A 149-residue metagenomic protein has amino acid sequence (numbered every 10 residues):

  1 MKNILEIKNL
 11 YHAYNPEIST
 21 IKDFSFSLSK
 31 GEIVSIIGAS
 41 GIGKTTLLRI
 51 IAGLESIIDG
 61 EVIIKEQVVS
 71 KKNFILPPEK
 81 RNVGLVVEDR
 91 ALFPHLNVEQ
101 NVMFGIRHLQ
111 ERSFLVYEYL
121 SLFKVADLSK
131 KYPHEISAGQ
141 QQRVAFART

Functional and structural regions predicted by a protein language model:
M1-I7, Y11-D23, K30, K72-L76: A short, flexible loop at the N-terminus of ABC-type nucleotide-binding domains that lies
I37-A39: The feature captures the beta-strand-to-loop junction immediately N-terminal to the Walker
A52: Helix-to-loop junction immediately C-terminal to a conserved catalytic motif
Q67-S70, E111-S129: Conserved ABC ATPase "signature" region
V68-G84, H108: ABC ATPase NBD coupling module
V86, F146: Hydrophobic anchor residue at the start of the ABC signature
L96-G105: Short coil-to-helix segment of the ABC ATPase nucleotide-binding domain corresponding to the Q-loop/switch region
Y132-I136, Q140-Q142: Conserved ABC ATPase signature
